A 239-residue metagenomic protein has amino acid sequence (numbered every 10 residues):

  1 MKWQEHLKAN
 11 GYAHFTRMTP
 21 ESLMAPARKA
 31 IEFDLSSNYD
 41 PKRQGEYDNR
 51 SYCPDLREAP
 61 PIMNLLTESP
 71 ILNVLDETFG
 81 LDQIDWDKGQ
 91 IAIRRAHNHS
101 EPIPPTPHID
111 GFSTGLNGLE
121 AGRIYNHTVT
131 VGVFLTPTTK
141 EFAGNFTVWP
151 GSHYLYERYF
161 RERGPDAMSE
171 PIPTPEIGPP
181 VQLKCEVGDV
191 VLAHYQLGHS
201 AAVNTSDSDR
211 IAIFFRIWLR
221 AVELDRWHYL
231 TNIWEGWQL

Functional and structural regions predicted by a protein language model:
M1-A9, F15-L119, H228, G236: Non-heme Fe(II)-dependent double-stranded beta-helix
Y12, K88, N126-T130, A143 (+2 more regions): Extracellular structured ligand-interaction cores
F15, V133, V191-A193: Short hydrophobic-aromatic micro-motifs
M24-A25, R94-R95, S100, K140-F142 (+2 more regions): Short catalytic/ligand-binding loop motif for oxyanion handling, primarily in non-cytosolic enzymes, centered on
S37, P41-D48, V74, G164-P165 (+2 more regions): Non-heme Fe(II)/2-oxoglutarate
I109-G111, V129, V133-P137, V148-P150: Short, structured patches in soluble enzyme cores that scaffold and shape functional sites
L116-K140, K184-V187, R216-L219: Short, conserved beta-strand element in jelly-roll/cupin
T138-S200, V222, Q238: Double-stranded beta-helix
